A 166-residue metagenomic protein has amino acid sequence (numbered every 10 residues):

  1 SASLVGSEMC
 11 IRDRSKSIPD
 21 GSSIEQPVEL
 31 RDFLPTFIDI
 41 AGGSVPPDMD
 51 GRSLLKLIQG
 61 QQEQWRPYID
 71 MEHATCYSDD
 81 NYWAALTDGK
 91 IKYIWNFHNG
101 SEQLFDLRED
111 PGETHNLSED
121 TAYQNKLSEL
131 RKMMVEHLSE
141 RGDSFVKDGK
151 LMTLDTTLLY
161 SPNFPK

Functional and structural regions predicted by a protein language model:
S1, E25, V45-P47: Short, surface-exposed helix-loop/turn micro-motifs enriched in polar/charged residues
S1-I11: Single conserved hydrophobic/aromatic residue that forms the stacking wall/gate of nucleotide- or nucleobase-binding
L4, P27, L104, R108: Short aromatic/basic micro-patch
G6, K56, N116-E119: Phosphate-coordinating loops and pocket residues in cytosolic domains that bind phosphorylated ligands
K16-L30: A short, structured beta-strand-centered segment in the mid-to-C-terminal lobe of catalytic cores from group-transfer
I18-P19, D32-L34, D39-Q103, L107 (+6 more regions): C-terminal cap/loop subdomain of S1 sulfatases and analogous C-terminal strand-loop tails that border
V28, T121-Q124: Soluble non-cytosolic domains of exported or imported proteins
